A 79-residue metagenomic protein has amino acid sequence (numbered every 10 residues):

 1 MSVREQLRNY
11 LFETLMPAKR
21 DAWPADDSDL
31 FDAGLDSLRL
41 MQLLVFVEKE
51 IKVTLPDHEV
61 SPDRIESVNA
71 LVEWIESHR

Functional and structural regions predicted by a protein language model:
M1-D21, E73-R79: Thiotemplate assembly-line natural product biosynthesis machinery
V3, A25-D26, S61, S67: A diffuse structural propensity rather than consistent per-protein peaks
Q6, D29, F46, A70: Residue-level recognition of oxygen-bearing side chains
L15-A33, K52-E59: Phosphopantetheine carrier-protein modules
S37: Catalytic nucleophile serine of serine hydrolases, specifically the conserved "nucleophile elbow" pentapeptide
M41-R64: Phosphopantetheinylated carrier protein domains
E66-E73: Short, cationic-aromatic polyanion-contact patches
